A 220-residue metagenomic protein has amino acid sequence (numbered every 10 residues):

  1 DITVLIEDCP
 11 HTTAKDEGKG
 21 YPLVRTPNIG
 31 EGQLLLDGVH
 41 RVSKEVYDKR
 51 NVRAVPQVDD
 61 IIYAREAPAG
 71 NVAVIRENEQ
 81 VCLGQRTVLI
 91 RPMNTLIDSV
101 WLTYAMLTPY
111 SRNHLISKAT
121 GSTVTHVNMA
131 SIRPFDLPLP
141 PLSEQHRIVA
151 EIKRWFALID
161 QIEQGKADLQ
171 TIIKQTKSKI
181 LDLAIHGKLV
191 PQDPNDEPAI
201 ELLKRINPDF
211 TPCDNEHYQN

Functional and structural regions predicted by a protein language model:
D1-D8, P134, P138, L142 (+7 more regions): Non-catalytic DNA-recognition/assembly elements of restriction-modification systems
D1-L34, Y47-N51, F210-N220: Low-complexity, Lys/Gly-biased intrinsically disordered segments
R25-T26, R41-L107, H126: A short beta-sheet element
K49, P92, A105, T125 (+3 more regions): Hydrophobic alpha-helical scaffolding
G70, A105-L137: Specificity-determining recognition surfaces
V88-V100, N113, A130-A150, F156 (+1 more regions): Proline-centric
W155, I159-I162, K166-L169, I173: Amphipathic alpha-helical coiled-coil segments
